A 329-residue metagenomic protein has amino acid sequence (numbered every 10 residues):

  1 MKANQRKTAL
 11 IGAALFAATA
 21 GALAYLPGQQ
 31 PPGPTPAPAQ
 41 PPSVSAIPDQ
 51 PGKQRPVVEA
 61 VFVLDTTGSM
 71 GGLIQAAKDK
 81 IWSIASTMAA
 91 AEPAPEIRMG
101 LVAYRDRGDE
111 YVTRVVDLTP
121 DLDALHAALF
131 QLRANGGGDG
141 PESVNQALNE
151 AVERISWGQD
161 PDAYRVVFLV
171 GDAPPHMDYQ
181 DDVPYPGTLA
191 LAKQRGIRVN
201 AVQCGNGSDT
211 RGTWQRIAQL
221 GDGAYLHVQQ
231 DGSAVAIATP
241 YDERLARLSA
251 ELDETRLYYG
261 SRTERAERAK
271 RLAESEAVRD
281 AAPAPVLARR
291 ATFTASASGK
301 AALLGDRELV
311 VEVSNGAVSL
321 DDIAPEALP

Functional and structural regions predicted by a protein language model:
M1-K2: Juxtamembrane low-complexity tails/linkers enriched in Ser/Thr-Pro and polybasic
Q5-T8, G12, F16, G21-D242 (+1 more regions): Divalent cation-coordinating acidic motifs and surrounding scaffolds that mediate Ca2+/Mg2+/Mn2+/Zn2+-dependent binding
Q219-G221, Y225-P329: C-terminal "exit" segments of structured domains
